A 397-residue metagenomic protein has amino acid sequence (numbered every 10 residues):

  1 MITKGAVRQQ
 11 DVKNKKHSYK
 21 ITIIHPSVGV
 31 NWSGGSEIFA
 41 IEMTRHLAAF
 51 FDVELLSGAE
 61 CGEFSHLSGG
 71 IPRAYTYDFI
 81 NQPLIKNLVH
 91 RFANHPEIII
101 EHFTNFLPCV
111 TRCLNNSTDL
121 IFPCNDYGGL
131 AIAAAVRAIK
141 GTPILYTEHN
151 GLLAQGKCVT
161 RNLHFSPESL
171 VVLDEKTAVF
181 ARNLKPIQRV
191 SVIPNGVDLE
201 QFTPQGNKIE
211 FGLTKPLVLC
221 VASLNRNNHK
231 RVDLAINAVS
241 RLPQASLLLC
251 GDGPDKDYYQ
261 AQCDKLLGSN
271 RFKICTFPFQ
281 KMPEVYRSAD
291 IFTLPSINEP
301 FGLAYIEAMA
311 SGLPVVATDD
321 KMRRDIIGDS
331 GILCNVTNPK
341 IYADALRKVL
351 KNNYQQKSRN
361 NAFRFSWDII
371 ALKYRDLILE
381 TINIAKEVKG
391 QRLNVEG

Functional and structural regions predicted by a protein language model:
T22-I24, G212-K230, I236-S240, L248: Conserved donor-binding/catalytic core segment of Leloir-type glycosyltransferases
H25-N31, H46-I99, D255: N-terminal strand-loop element at the rim of the active site of nucleotide-sugar-dependent glycosyltransferases
H102, P123-G129: Short His-centered aromatic/hydrophobic patch
Q260-F277: Nucleotide-activated donor-binding/catalytic signature segment of Leloir-type glycosyltransferases, i.e., the conserved
E284-A289, Y374: Short alpha-helical donor nucleotide-sugar binding micro-motif in glycosyltransferases
I297: Aromatic "clamp/platform" in nucleotide-sugar-dependent glycosyltransferases that forms part of the donor/acceptor
P314-A317: Short hydrophobic beta-strand element within catalytic cores of glycosyltransferases and related nucleotide-activated
G328-P339, K348-K351: Conserved acidic donor-binding segment of nucleotide-sugar-dependent glycosyltransferases
